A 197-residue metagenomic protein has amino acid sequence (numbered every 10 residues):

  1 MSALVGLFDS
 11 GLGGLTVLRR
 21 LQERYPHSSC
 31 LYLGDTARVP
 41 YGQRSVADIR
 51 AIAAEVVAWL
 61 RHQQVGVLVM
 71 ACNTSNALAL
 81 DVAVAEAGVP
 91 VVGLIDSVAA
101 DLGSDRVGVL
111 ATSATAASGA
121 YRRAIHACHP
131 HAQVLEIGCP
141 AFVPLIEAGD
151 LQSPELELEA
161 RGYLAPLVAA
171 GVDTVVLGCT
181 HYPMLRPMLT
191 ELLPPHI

Functional and structural regions predicted by a protein language model:
M1-I197: Non-catalytic structural scaffold of enzyme domains
